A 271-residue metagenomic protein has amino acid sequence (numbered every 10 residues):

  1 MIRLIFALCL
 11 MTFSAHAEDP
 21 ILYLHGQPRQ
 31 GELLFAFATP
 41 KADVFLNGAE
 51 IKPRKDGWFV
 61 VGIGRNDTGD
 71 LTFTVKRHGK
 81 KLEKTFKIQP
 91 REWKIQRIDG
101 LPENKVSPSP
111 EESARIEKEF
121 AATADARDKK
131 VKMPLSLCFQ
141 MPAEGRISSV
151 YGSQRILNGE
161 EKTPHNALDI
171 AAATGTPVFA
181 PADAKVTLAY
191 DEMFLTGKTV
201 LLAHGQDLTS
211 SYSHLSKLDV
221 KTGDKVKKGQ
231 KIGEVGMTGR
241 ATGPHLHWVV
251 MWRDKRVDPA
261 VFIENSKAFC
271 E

Functional and structural regions predicted by a protein language model:
L4-F13, F73: Sec-dependent N-terminal signal peptides
E18-F86, P90-E92: Cationic-aromatic interfacial patches
P40, S149, A172, L188 (+2 more regions): A residue-level detector for short acidic-glycine micro-motifs
T85-T196: Surface-exposed, glycine-biased beta-strand/turn segments
I170, T199-L202, K227-G239: Short hydrophobic beta/alpha edge segments that flank linear recognition/processing sites
P177-L188, V220-V235: Short, well-structured beta-strand-loop connectors
P181-S216, P244, V249: Zn2+-dependent peptidoglycan hydrolase active-site motif and core
W252-C270: Short peripheral tails and domain-boundary helices/loops at the edges of structured domains
